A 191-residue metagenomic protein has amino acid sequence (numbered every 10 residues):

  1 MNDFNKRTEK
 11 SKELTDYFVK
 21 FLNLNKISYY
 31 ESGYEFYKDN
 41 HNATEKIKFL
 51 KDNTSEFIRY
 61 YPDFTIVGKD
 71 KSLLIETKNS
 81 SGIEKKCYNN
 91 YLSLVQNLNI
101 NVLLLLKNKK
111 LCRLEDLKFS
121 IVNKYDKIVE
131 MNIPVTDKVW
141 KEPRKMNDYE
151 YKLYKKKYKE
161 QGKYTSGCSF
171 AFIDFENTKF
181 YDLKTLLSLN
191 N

Functional and structural regions predicted by a protein language model:
M1-N53: Acidic-basic catalytic patches of nuclease active cores, encompassing PD-(D/E)XK and other metal-cofactor nuclease
N2, L24, F36-Y37, D52 (+4 more regions): Non-catalytic C-terminal interaction segments of nucleic acid-processing enzymes
Y29-Y30, I100-V102: Hydrophobic anchor at the start of a short beta-strand that flanks the dinucleotide cofactor-binding loop
Y34-E35, K78-S80: Histidine- and/or cysteine-centered catalytic micro-motif in compact active-site loops
K51-P62: Glycine-rich, highly charged phosphate/nucleotide-binding loops
P62-N79: Conserved catalytic cores of phosphodiester-cleaving nucleases, focusing on short active-site segments
S81-N89: Active-site-adjacent loop/helix micro-motif of nuclease/hydrolase catalytic cores
L106: Conserved phosphate-donor
